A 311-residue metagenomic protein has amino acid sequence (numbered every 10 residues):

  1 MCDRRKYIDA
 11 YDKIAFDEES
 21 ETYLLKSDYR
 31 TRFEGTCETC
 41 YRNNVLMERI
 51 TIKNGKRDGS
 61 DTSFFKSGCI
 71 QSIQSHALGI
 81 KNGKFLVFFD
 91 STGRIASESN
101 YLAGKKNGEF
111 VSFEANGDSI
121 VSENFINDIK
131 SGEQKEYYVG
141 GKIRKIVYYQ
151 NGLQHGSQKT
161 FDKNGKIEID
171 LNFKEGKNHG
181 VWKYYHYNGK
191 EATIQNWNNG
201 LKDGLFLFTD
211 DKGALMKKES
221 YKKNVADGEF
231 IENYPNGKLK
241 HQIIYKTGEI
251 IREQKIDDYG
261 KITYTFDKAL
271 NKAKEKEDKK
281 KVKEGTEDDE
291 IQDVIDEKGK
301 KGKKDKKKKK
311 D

Functional and structural regions predicted by a protein language model:
M1-D311: Glycine/tyrosine- and acidic-biased, solvent-exposed loop/turn segments at the edges of beta-strands
